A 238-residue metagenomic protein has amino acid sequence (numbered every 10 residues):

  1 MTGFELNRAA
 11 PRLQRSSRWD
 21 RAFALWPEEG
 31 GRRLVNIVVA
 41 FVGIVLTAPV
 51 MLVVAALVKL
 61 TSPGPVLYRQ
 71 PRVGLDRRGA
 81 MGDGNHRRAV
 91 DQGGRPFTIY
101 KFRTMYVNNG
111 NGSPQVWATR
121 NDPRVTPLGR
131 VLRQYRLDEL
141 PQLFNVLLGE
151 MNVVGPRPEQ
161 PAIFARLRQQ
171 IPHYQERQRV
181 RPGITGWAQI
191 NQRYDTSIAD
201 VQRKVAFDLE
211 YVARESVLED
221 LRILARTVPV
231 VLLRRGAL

Functional and structural regions predicted by a protein language model:
M1-V42, V66-R72, R193-V217: Glycine-rich flexible loop motifs, especially short His-Gly-Gly/GGXG/HXGH segments used as catalytic or interaction
S16-L25, V107-G112, D122-P123: Short glycine/proline-rich turn/loop motifs
A22-N108, V217, R222-L238: A hydrophobic, helix-centered structural microdomain
H86-R88, Q115-V116, Y174-R177, D208-A213: Short, P/G- and charge-enriched loop/turn segments at secondary-structure junctions
Y106, Q115-R124, A199-R203: The feature captures the short pre-catalytic strand/loop hairpin that immediately precedes and shapes the active-site
N108-V116, R157-I163, I198: Cytochrome P450 core scaffold surrounding the K-helix E-X-X-R motif and the conserved "meander" helix-loop region
A118-R181, I223-V231: A short, structured surface patch at a secondary-structure boundary
Q178-T196: Long, charge-enriched, surface-exposed interaction segments in small proteins/subunits
